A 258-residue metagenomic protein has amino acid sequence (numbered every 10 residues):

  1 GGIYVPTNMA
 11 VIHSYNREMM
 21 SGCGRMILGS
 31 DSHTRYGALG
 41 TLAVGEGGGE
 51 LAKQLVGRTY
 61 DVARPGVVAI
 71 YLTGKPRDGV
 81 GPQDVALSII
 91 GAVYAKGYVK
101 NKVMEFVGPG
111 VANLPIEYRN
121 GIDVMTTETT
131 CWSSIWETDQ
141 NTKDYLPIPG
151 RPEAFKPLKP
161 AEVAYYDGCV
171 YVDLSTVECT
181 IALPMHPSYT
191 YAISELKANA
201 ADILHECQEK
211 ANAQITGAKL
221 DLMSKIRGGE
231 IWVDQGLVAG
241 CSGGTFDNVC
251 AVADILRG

Functional and structural regions predicted by a protein language model:
G1-G258: Fe-S-dependent hydro-lyases/dehydratases of central metabolism
